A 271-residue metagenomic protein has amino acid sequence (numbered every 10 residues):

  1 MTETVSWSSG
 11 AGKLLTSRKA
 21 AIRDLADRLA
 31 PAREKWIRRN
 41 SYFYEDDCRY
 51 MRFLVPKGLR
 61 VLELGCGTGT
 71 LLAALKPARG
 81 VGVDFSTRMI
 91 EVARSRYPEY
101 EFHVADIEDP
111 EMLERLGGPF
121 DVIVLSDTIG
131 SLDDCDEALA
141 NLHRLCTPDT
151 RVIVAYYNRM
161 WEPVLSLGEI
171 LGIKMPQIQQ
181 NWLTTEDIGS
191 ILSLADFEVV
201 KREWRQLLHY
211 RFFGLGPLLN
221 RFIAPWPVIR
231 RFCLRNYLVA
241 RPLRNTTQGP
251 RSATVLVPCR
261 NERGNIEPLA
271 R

Functional and structural regions predicted by a protein language model:
T2-G58: Conserved class I S-adenosyl-L-methionine
G67-D109: Class I SAM-dependent methyltransferase SAM/SAH-binding core
V124: A conserved beta-strand element that flanks and buttresses the S-adenosyl-L-methionine
D136-R151: A short glycine-rich, Lys/Arg-flanked "PGG" loop and its adjoining helix->strand segment in the class I
I153-M175: Conserved class I S-adenosyl-L-methionine
I170-D187: Acceptor-substrate binding/catalytic loop of class I
R251-T254: Cell-envelope/extracellular polymer assembly enzymes that use nucleotide-activated donors
E262-R271: Short, well-formed alpha-helical segments that are part of the catalytic scaffolds of diverse glycosyltransferases
